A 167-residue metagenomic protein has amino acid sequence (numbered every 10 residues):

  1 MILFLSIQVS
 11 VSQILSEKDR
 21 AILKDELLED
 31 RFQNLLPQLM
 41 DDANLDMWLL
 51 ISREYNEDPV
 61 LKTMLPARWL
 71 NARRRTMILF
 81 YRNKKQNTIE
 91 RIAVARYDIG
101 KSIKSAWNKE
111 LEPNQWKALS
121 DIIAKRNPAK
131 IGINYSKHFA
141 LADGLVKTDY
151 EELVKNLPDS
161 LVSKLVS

Functional and structural regions predicted by a protein language model:
M1-Q13: Bacterial Sec-dependent N-terminal signal peptides
V11-S167: A composition/biophysics-driven feature that prefers long, compositionally simple stretches
